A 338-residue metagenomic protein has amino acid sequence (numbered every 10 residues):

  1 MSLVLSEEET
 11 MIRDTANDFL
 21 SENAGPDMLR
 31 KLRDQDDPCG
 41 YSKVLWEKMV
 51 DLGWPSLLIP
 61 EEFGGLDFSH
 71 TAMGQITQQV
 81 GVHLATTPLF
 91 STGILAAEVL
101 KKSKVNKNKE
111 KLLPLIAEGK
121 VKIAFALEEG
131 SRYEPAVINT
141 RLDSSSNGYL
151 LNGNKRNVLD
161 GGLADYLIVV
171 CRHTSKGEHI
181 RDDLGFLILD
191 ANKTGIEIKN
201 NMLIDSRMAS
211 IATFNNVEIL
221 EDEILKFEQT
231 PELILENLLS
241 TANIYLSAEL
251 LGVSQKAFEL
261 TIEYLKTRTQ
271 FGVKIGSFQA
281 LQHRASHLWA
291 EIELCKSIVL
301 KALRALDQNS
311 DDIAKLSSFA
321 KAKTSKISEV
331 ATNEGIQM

Functional and structural regions predicted by a protein language model:
M1-L84, S103-N108, L115, G119 (+3 more regions): Alpha-helical interface subdomain recognition
G53, I76-G81, L189-K193, N216-E218: Short Ser/Thr-interspersed hydrophobic loop/turn segments at strand-loop and sheet-helix junctions that line or gate
A85-K107: N-terminal glycine-rich flavin-associated loop
K101-K104, D143, V169-R172, I188-A191 (+2 more regions): Short beta-strand-to-turn element immediately C-terminal to the catalytic PLP-Schiff-base lysine in fold type I
L112-P114, G130-S131, N139-R141, K155-L159 (+3 more regions): A generic local secondary-structure boundary/capping motif
G119-G130, V169: A short, Trp-centered hydrophobic/proline-enriched beta-strand micro-motif
A126, N152-I196: A short core secondary-structure module
V137-T140, N157, D190-K226: Flexible, small-/acidic-enriched active-site or ligand-binding loops
